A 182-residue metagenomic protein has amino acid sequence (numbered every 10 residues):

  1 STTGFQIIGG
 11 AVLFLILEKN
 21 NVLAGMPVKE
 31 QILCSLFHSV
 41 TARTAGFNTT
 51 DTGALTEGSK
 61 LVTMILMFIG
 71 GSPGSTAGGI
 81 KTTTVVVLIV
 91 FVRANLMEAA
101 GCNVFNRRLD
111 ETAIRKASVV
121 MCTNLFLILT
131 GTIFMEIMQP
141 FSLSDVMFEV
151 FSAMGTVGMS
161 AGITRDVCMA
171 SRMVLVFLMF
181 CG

Functional and structural regions predicted by a protein language model:
S1-G182: Membrane-proximal intracellular helices of multi-pass ion channels
